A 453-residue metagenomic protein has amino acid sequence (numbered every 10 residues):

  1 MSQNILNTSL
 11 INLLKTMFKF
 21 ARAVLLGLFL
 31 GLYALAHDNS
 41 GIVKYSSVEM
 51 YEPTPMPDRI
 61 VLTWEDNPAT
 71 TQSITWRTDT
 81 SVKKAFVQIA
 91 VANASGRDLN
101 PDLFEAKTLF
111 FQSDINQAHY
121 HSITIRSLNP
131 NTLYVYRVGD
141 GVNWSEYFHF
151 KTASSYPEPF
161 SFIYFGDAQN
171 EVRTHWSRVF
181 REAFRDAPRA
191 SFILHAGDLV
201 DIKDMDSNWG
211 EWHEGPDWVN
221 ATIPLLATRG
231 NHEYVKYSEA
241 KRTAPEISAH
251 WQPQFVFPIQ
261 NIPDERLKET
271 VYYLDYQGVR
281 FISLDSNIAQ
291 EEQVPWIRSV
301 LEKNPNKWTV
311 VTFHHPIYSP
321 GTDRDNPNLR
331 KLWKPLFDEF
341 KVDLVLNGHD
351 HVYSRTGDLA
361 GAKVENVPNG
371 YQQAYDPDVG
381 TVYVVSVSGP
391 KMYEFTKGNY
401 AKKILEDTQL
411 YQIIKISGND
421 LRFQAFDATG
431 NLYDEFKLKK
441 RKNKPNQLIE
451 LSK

Functional and structural regions predicted by a protein language model:
M1-F18: N-terminal secretory signal peptides that target proteins for export/translocation
L14, F18, R22-Y164, R185-D186 (+3 more regions): Acidic, histidine-bearing metal-coordination/catalytic regions of metal-dependent phosphoesterases
N93-Q117, I163-R178, K203, R242-P245 (+3 more regions): Acidic/histidine-rich helix-loop elements that form or flank divalent-metal/phosphate-binding sites at the catalytic
S122-T124, L133-H149, S207-P305, L332 (+2 more regions): Extended active-site neighborhood of metal-dependent phosphoesterases/phosphodiesterases
E158-S161, P188-F192, N220-L226, Y276-R280 (+4 more regions): Loop/turn elements at helix/coil->beta-strand transitions in domains of secreted/extracellular proteins
F160-T228, E233-Y234: Conserved, compact domain cores that house catalytic/ligand-binding motifs in diverse enzymes and effector modules
Y164-G166, I193-G197, L225-G230, L284-D285 (+3 more regions): Active-site neighborhood of phospho(di)ester-bond hydrolases with catalytic His/Asp-centered motifs
N304-D350, K363-V367: Active-site-proximal segments of metal-dependent phosphoesterases and phosphodiesterases across multiple
